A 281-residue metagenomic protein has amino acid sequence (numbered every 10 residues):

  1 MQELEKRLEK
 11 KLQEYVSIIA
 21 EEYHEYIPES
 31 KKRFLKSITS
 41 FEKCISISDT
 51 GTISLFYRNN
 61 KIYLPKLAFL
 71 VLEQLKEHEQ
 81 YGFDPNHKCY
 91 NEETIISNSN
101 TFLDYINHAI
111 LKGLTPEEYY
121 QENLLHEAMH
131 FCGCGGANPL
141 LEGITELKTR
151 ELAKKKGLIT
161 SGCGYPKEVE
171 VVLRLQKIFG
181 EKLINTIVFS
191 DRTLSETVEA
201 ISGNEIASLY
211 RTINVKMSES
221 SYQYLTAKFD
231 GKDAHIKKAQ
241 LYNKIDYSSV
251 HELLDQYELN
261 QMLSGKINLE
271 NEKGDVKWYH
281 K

Functional and structural regions predicted by a protein language model:
Q2, I110, L114-E122, C134-P139 (+1 more regions): Short, charged/polar micro-motifs that form catalytic or ligand-binding hotspots
Q2-E118: Auxiliary, metal-adjacent structural segments of Zn-dependent hydrolase domains
L4-E21, T149, D246, L254-E258 (+1 more regions): Hydrophobic face of amphipathic alpha-helices
Y23, I27, K31, A153-K156 (+2 more regions): A broad structural signal for alpha-helix termini and local helix breaks/kinks
E118-G135, E146, R150: Active-site recognition of the HExxH zinc-binding catalytic motif
A128, C132-G133, A153, F179 (+1 more regions): Short alpha-helix boundary/capping elements
G136-F179: Post-HExxH zinc-binding segment in Zn-dependent metallohydrolases
P166-K281: Pan-zinc metallopeptidase signature
